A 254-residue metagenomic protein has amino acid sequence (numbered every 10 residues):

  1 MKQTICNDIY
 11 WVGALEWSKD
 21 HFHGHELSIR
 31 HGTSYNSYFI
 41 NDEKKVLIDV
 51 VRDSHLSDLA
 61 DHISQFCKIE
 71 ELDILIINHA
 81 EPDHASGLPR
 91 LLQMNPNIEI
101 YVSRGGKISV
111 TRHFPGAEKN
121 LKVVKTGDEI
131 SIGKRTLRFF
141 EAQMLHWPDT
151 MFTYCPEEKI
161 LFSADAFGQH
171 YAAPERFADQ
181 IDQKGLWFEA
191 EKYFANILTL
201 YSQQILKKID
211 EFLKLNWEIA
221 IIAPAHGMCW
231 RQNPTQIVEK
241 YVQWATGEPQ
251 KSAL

Functional and structural regions predicted by a protein language model:
K2-Q65, F152-C155, K159-S163: Conserved beta-strand hairpin/beta-sheet module of binuclear metal-dependent hydrolase folds, prominently
Q3-N7, V102-T150, Y201, K207-D210: Metallo-beta-lactamase
E43, S54-Y101: Active-site metal-binding motif and surrounding structural segment of the metallo-beta-lactamase
I48-V50, L72-A80, I100-S103, L161-A164 (+1 more regions): Active-site neighborhood of phospho(di)ester-bond hydrolases with catalytic His/Asp-centered motifs
R52-D53, P82, G168, C229: Short, glycine/acidic-enriched loop or turn micro-motifs at the edges of active sites
T136-R138, Q143-P224, M228-Q232: Metallo-beta-lactamase
H226-Q250: Terminal amphipathic helices with adjacent charged low-complexity linkers/tails
S252-L254: Short hydrophobic beta-strand segments
